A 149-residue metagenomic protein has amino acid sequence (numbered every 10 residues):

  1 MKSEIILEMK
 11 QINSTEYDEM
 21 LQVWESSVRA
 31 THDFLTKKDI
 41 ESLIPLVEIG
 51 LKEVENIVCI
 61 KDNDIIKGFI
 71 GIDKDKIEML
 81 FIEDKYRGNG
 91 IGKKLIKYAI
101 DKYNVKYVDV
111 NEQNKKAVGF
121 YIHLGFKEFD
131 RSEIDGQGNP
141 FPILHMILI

Functional and structural regions predicted by a protein language model:
E4-Q22: A short beta-loop-alpha structural element at the N-terminal edge of CoA-dependent acyl/N-acetyltransferase catalytic
Y17, Q22-E48: Conserved GNAT-fold acetyl-CoA-binding loop/helix
E48-C59, K76, N139: A short helix-loop-beta-strand connector motif used in the catalytic cores of GNAT acetyltransferases and, in some
N56-G68: Conserved beta-hairpin
V58, I70, D75, L80 (+1 more regions): Conserved GNAT-family N-acetyltransferase fold
K76-R87, N111: A short, internal acetyl-CoA/4′-phosphopantetheine-binding micro-motif in the GNAT/acyltransferase core
G88-D101, G119, H123: Conserved acetyl-CoA-binding loop-helix of GNAT-fold acetyltransferases
V105-Y107, N111-V118, L124, D130-I149: C-terminal "cap" of GNAT-fold acetyltransferases
